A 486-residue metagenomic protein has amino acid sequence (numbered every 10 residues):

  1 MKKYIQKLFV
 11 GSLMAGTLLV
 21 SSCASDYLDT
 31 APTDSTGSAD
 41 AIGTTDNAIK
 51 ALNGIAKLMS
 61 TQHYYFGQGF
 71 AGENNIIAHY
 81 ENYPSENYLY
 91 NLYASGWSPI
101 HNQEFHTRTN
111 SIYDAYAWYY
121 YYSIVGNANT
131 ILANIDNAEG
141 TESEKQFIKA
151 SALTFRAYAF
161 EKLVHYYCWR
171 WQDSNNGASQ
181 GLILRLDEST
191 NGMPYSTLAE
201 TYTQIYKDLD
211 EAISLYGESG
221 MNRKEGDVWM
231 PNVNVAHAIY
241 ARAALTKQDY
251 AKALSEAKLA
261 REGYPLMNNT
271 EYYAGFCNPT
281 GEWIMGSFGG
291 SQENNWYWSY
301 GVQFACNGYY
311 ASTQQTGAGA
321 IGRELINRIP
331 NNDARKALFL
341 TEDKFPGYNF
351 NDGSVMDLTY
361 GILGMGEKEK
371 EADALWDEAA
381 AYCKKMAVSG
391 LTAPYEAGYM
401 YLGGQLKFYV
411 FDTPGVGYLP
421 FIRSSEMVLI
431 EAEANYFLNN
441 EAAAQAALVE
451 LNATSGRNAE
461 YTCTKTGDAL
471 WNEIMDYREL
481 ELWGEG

Functional and structural regions predicted by a protein language model:
K2-Y4, T17-G43, I205, A241 (+1 more regions): Bacterial Sec-dependent N-terminal signal peptides
C23-A78, A257, L325, I329-P330 (+5 more regions): Membrane-proximal, proline-rich intrinsically disordered regions
D34-A39, F66-S85, C168-A178, E218-V302 (+1 more regions): Short, surface-exposed recognition loops and adjoining beta-strand edges that mediate ligand/DNA contacts, enriched
H63, F70, L254-S424, W471 (+2 more regions): Hydrophobic-face positions in mid-chain alpha helices that act as interaction patches
L92-Y167, S196, L209, S214-G217 (+3 more regions): Conserved, well-structured interaction surfaces
Y166-Q204: Short coil/linker segments at helix-helix boundaries
